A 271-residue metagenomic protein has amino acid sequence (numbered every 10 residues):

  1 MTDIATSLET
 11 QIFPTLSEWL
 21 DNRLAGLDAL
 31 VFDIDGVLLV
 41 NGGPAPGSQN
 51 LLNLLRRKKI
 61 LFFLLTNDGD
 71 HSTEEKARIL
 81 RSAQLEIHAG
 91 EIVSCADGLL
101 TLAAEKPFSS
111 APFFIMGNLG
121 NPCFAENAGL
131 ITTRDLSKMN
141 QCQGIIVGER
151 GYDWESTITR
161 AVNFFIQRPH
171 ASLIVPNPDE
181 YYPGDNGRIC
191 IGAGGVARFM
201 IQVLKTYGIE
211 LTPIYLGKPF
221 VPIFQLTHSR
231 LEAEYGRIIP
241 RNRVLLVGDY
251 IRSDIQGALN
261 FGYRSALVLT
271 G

Functional and structural regions predicted by a protein language model:
T2-G271: HAD-like aspartate-dependent phosphatase fold
